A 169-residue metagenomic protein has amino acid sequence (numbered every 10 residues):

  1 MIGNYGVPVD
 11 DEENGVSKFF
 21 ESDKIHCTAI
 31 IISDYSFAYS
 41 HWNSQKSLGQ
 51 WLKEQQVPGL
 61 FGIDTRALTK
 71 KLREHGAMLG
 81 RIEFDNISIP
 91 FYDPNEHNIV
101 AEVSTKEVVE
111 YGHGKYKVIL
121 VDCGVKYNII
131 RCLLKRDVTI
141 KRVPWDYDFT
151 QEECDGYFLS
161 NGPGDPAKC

Functional and structural regions predicted by a protein language model:
M1-K117, V121-Y147, P166: RNA-binding accessory domains that recognize and position tRNA/RNA substrates
Y147-D155: Short amphipathic alpha-helix with an adjacent loop that forms part of the alpha/beta core around
C154-C169: Cysteine-nucleophile active-site neighborhood
